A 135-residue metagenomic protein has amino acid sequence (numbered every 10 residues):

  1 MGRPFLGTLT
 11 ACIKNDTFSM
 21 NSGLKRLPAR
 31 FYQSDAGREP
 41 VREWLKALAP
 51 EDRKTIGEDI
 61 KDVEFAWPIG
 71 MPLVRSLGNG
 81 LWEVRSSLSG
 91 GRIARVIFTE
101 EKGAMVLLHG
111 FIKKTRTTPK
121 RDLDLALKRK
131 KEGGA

Functional and structural regions predicted by a protein language model:
M1-I93, E101-M105, I112-A135: Basic, Lys/Arg-enriched alpha-helical interface segments
